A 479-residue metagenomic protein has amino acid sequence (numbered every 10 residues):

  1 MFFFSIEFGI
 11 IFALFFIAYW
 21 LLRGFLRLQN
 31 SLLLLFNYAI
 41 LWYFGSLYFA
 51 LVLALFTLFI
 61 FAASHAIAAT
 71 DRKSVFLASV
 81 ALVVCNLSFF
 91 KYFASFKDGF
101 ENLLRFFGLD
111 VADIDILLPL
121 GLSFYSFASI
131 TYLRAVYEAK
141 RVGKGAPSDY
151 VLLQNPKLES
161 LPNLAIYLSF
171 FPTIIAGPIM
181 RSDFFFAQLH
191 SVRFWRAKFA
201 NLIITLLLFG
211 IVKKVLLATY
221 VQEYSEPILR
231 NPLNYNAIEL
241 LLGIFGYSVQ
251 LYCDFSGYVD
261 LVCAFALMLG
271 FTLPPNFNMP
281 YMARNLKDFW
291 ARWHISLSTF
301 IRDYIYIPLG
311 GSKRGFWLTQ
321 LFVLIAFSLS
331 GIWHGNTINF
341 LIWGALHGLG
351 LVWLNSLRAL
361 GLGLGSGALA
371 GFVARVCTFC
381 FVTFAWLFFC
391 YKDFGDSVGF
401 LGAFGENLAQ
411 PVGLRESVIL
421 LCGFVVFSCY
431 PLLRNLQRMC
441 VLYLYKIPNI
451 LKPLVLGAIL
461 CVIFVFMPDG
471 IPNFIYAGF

Functional and structural regions predicted by a protein language model:
M1-G478: Membrane-embedded transmembrane alpha-helical bundles that form the catalytic cores of multi-pass lipid-modifying
